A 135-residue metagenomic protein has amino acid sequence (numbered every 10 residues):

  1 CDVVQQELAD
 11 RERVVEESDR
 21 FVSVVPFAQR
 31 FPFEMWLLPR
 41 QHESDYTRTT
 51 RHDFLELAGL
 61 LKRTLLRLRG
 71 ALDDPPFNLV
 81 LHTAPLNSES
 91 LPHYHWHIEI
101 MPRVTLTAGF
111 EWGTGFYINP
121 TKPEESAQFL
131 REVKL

Functional and structural regions predicted by a protein language model:
C1-L135: HIT superfamily nucleotide-processing domains
